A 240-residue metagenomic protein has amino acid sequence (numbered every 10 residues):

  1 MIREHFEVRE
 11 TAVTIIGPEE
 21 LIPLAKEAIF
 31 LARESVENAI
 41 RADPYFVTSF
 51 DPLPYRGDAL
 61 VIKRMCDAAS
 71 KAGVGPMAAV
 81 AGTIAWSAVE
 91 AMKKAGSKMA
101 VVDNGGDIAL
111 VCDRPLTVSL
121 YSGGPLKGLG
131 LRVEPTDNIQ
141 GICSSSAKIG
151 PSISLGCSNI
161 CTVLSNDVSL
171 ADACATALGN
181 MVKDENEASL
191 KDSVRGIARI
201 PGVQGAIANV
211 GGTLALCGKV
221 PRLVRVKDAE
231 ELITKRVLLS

Functional and structural regions predicted by a protein language model:
M1-E4, I149-P151: Short beta-strand/turn micro-motifs at beta-sheet edges
H5, S154, G196-A198: A general structural signal for short secondary-structure junctions and capping/turn motifs
H5-C66: N-terminal low-complexity or amphipathic/hydrophobic leaders
A32-S35, A39, A91, A177-M181: Conserved short hydrophobic interaction patches
R33, A85-W86: Short, hydrophobic/amphipathic alpha-helical packing segments that form internal helix faces or helix-helix interfaces
A39-P54, K98-M99, E185-A215: Flexible, glycine/charged-enriched surface loops at secondary-structure junctions
R64-V74, A78-A85, S97-S193, V203 (+2 more regions): Conserved mixed alpha/beta catalytic, RNA-binding, or beta-rich assembly cores of soluble enzyme, regulatory
A88-M92, I197: Hydrophobic C-terminal alpha-helix "anchor/cap" residues
